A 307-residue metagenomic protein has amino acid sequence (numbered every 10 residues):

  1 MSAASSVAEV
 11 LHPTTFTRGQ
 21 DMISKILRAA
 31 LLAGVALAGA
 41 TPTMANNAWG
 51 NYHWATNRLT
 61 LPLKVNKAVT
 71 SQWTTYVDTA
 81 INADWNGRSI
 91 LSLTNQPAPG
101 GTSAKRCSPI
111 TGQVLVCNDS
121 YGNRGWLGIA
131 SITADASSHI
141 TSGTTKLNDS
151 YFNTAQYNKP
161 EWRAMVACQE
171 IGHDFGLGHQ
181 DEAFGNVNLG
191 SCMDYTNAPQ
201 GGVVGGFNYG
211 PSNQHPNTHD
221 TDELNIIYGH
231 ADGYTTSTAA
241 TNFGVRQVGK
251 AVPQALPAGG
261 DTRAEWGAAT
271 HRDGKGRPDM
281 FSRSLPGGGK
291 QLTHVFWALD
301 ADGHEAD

Functional and structural regions predicted by a protein language model:
S2-D21: Short, Lys/Arg-enriched N-terminal segments with co-localized hydrophobic residues within the first ~10-30 amino acids
G19-A30: Bacterial N-terminal signal peptides that target proteins for export
L32-A33, T43: Cleavable N-terminal signal peptides
N46-D78: Fold-level signature of zinc-dependent metallopeptidase catalytic domains
L63-W73, Y151-W162, F207-Q214: Second-shell loop/turn segments in exported
T74-N186, A264, A269-H271: Metzincin-family zinc-dependent endopeptidase catalytic domain
T145, G178-D307: Metalloprotease/metallohydrolase-associated module, dominated by Zn2+-dependent proteases
